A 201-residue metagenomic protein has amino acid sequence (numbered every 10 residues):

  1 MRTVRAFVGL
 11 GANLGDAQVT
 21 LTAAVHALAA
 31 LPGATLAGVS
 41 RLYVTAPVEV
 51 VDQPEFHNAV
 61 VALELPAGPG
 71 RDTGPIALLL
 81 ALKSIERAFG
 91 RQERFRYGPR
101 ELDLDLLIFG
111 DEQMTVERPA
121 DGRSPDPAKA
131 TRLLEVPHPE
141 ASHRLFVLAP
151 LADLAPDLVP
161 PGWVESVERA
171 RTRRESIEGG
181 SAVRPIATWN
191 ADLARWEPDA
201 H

Functional and structural regions predicted by a protein language model:
M1-A46, V50: N-terminal beta1-alpha1 ligand-phosphate binding loop
A12, V61-A67, I108-D111: Short beta-strand-to-loop capping motifs
N13, V39, V61, D105 (+1 more regions): Residue-level signal for inorganic ion chemistry
A17, R71-G74: Residue-level preference for long, well-ordered alpha-helices that form the structural scaffold of enzyme catalytic
G38-G68: Short, charge-patterned binding micro-sites
V48-F56, T73-L80, S84-H201: Flexible, gly/pro- and Lys/Arg-enriched active-site loops
